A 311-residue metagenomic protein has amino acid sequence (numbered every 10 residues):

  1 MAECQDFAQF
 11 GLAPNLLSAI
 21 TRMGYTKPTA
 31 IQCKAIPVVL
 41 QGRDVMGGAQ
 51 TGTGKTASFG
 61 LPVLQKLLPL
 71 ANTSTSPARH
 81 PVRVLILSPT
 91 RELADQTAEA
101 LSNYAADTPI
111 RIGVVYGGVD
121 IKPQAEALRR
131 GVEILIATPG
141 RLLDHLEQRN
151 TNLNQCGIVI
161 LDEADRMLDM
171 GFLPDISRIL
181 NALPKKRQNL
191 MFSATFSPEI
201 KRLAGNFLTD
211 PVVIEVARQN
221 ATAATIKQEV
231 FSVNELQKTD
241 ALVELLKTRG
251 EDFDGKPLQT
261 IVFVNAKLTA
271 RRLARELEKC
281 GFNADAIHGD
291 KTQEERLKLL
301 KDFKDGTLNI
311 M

Functional and structural regions predicted by a protein language model:
M1-M311: Conserved helicase RecA-like core
